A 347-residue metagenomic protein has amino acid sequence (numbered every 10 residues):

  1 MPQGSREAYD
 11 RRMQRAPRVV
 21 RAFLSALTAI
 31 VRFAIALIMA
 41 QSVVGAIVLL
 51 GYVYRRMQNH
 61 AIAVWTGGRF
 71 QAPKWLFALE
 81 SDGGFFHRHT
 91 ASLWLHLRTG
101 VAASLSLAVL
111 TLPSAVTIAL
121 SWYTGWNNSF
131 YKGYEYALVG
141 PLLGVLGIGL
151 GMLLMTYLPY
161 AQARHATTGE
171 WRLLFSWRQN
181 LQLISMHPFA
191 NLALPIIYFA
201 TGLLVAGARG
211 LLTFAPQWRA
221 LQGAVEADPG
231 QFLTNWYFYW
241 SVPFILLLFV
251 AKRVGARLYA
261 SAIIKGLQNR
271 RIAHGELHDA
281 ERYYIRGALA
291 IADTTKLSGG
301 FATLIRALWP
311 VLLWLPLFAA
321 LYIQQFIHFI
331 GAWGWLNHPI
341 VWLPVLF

Functional and structural regions predicted by a protein language model:
M1-I148, M152-F199, G207, L248-F347: Helix-coil boundary and N-terminal low-complexity module in membrane systems
W122-L143, T213-Y239: Membrane-interfacial helix-loop-helix connectors in multipass membrane proteins
G202: Short catalytic/ligand-binding loop motif for oxyanion handling, primarily in non-cytosolic enzymes, centered on
